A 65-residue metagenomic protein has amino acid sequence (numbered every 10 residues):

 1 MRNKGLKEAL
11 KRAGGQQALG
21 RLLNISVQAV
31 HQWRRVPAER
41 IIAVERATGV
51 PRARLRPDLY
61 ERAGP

Functional and structural regions predicted by a protein language model:
M1-A9, Q17, R21, A29 (+2 more regions): Short, charged recognition helix plus adjacent turn of helix-turn-helix-like nucleic-acid-binding domains
R12: Flexible coil/turn residues that form the inter-helical turn or adjacent wing/linker of helix-turn-helix
S26: Helix-turn-helix DNA-binding motif, specifically the short coil turn and the N-cap/start of the second
R34: DNA major-groove recognition helix of helix-turn-helix
